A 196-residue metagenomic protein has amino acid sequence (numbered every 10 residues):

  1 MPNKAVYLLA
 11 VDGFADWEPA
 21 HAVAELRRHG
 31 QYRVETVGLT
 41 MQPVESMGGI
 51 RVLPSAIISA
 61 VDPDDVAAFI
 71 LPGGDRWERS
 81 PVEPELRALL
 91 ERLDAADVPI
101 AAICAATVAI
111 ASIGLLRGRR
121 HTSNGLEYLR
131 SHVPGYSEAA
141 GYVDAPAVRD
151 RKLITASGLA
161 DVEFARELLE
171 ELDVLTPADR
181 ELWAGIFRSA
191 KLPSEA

Functional and structural regions predicted by a protein language model:
N3-F14, A24, R28-T40, S55-A101 (+1 more regions): Active-site-adjacent pocket-lining segments in enzyme domains
F14-P19, E45: Short N-terminal binding/cap micro-motifs at the start of the first secondary-structure element
L39-G48: N-terminal-biased segments
G48-A56: Short gly/ser/thr-rich secondary-structure transition/capping motifs
